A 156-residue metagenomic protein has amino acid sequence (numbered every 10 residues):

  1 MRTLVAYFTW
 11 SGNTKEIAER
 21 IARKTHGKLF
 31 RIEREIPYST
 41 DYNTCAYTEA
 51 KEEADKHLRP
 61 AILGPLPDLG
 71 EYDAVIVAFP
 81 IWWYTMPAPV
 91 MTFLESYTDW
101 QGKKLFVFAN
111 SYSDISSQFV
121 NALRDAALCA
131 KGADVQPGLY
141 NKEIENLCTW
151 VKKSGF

Functional and structural regions predicted by a protein language model:
M1-V77, Y84-M86, M91-S96, A130-G132 (+2 more regions): N-terminal beta1-alpha1-beta2 submodule of the flavodoxin-like/Rossmannoid cofactor-binding fold
V77-A78, V107: Redox-cofactor binding/interface segments in oxidoreductases and associated redox assembly factors
W100-K104: A short helix->loop->beta-strand "cap" motif at the edges of active sites that frequently abuts
F106-E143: Short, glycine-/small-residue-rich phosphate/pyrophosphate-handling segment
